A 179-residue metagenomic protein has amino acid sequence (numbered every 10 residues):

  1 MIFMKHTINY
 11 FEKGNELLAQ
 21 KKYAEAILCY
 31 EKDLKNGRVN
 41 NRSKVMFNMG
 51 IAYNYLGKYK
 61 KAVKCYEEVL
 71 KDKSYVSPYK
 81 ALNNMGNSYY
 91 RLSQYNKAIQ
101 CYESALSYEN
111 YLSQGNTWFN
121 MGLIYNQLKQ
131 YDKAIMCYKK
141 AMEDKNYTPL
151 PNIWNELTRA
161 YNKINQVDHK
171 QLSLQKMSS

Functional and structural regions predicted by a protein language model:
I2-T7, K13, K145, P149-S179: Terminal, low-structured helical/coil segments at or just beyond the last alpha-helical repeat
F11-A19, K44-Y55, Y79-R91, N116-N126 (+1 more regions): Conserved alpha-helical positions within TPR/SEL1-like repeat arrays
G37, D72-K73, E109, K145: Alpha-helical junction/boundary sensor with strong preference for TPR arrays
